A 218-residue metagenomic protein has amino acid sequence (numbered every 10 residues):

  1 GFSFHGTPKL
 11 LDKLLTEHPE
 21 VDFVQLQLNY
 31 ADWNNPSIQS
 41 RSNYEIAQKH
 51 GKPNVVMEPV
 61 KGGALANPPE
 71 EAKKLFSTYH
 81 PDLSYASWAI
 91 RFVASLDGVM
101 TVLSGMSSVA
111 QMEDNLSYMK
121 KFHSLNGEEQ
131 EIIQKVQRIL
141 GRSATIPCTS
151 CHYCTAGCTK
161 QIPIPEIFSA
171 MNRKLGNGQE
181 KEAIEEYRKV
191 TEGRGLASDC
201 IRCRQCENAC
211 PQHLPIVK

Functional and structural regions predicted by a protein language model:
G1-T149, Y153, G157-I162, E166 (+1 more regions): Beta/alpha (TIM)-barrel catalytic core signal, keyed to glycine-rich beta->alpha loops juxtaposed to Asp/Glu that bind
H123-T145, Q161-D199, C203-N208, H213-K218: Ferredoxin-type iron-sulfur electron-transfer modules in oxidoreductases and energy-metabolism complexes
